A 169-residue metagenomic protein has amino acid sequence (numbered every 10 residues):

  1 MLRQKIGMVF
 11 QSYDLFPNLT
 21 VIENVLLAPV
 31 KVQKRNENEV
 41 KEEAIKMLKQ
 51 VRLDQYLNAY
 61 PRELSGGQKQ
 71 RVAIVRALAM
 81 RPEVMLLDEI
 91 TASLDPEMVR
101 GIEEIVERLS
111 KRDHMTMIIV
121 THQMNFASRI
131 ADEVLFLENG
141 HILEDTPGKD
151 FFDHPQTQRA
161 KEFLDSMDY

Functional and structural regions predicted by a protein language model:
M1-G148: ABC family nucleotide-binding domain
K149-Y169: C-terminal boundary and immediately downstream tail of ABC-type ATPase nucleotide-binding domains
